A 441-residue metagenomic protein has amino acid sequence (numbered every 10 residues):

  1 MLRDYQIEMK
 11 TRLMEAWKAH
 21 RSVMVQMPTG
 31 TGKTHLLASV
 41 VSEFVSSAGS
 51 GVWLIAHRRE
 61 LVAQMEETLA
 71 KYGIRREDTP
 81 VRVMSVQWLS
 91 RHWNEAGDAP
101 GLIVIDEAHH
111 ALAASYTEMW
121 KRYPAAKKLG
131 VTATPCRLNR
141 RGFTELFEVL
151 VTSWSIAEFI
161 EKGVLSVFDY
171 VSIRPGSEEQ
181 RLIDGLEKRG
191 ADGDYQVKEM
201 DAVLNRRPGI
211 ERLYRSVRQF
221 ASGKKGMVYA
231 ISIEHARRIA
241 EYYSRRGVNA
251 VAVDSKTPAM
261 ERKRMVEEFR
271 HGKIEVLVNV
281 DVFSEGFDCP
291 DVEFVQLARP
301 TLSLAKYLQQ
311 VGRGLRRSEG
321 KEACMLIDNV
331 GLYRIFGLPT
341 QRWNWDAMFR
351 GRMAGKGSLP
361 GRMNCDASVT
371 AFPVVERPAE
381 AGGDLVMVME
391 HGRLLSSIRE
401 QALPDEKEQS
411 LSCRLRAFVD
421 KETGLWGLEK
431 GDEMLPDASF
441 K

Functional and structural regions predicted by a protein language model:
M1-Q26: Conserved pre-motif I regulatory segment
A19-V40, Y229, V253: Walker A/P-loop
G51-V62, E199-R246: Conserved strand-helix element at the start of the C-terminal RecA-like helicase core
A63-I74, R91, R237-S244, V248-S284: Conserved helicase ATPase core of P-loop NTP-dependent helicases/translocases
L102, H109, S255-R262, V266-F349: Conserved RecA-like P-loop NTPase helicase motor core
H110-V171: Post-DEXD/H (motif II) to motif III coupling segment of the RecA-like Helicase ATP-binding lobe
L150-M227: Conserved interdomain linker/interface between the two RecA-like ATPase lobes of SF2 helicase motors
H271, A305, L315-W426, K430-G431 (+1 more regions): C-terminal helicase lobe
